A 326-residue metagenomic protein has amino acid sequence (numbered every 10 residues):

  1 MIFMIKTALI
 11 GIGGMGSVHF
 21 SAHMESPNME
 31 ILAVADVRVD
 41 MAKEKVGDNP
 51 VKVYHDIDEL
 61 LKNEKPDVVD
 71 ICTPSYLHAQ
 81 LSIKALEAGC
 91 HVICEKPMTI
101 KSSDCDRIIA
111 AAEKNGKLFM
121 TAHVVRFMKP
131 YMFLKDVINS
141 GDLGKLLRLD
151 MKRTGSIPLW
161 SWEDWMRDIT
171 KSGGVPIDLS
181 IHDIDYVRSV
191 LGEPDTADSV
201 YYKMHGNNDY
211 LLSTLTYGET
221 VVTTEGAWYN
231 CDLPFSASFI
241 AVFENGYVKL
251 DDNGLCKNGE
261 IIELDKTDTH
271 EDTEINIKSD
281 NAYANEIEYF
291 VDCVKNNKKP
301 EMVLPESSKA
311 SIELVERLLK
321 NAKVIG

Functional and structural regions predicted by a protein language model:
M1-D48, V324: N-terminal Rossmann-like dinucleotide-binding module
M4, V68-I71, D106, Y289-G326: C-terminal helix-rich "cap/oligomerization" subdomain common to oxidoreductases
I5, D106-V124, K145-L149: Rossmann-fold dehydrogenase core element
H19, K52-A111, L318: Beta-loop-alpha module in the N-terminal Rossmann-like domain of NAD(P)-dependent dehydrogenases, especially those
C94, F119-T121, T224, L250: Hydrophobic residues in well-ordered beta-strands that form the structural core
V125-K203, V221: Predominantly a Rossmann-like dinucleotide-binding segment in NAD(P)-dependent oxidoreductases
I184-C256, A284-K298: Contiguous beta-strand/loop segments that form the cofactor/metal-binding neighborhood of enzyme cores
E274-E288, V303: Active-site loop of classical SDR/Rossmann-like NAD(P)-dependent oxidoreductases, centered on the catalytic Tyr-X3-Lys
